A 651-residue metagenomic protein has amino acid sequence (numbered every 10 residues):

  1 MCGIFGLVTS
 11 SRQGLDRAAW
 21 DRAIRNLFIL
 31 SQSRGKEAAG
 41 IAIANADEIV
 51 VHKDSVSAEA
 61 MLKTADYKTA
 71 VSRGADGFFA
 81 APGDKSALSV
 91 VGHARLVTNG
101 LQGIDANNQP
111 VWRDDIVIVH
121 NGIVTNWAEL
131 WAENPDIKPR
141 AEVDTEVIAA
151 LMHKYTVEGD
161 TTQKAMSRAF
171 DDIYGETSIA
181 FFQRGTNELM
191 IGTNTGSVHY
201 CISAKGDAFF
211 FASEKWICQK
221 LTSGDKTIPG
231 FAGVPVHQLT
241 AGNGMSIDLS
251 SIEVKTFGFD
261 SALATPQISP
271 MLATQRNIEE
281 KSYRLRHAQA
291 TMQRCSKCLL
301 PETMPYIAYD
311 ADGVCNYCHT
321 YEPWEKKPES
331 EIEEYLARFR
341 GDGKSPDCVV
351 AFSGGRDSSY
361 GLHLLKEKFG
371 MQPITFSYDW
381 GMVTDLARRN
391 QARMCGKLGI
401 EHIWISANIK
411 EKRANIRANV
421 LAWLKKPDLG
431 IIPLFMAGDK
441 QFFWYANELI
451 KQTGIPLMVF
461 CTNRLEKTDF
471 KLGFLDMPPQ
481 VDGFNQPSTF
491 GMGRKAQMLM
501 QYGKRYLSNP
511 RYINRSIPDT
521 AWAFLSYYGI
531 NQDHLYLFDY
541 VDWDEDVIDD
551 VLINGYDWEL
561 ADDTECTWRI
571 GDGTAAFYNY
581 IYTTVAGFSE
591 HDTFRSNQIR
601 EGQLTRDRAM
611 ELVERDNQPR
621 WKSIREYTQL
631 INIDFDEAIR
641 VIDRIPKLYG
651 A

Functional and structural regions predicted by a protein language model:
M1-M271: Conserved short alpha-helical segments that host acidic/polar catalytic motifs at enzyme active sites
V8-Q13, M152, S167, N187-E188 (+4 more regions): Conserved short loop/turn motifs at secondary-structure junctions
I24, I104, T162, I332 (+3 more regions): Amphipathic coiled-coil/heptad-repeat helices and related helical stalk/stem segments that mediate oligomerization
T98, N126, E188, V198-H199 (+8 more regions): Flexible loop/turn segments at secondary-structure boundaries
D105-N108, M166, L362-L364, Y445-E448: Catalytic micro-motifs at enzyme active sites that drive phosphoryl/nucleotidyl and oxygen chemistry
G242-G244, S261-C348, K368-A651: Nucleotide-activated chemistry modules centered on ATP-dependent adenylation/adenylyltransferase
C348-D357: Short, glycine-rich nucleotide/cofactor-binding loops
S359-G370: Histidine-anchored nucleotide/phosphate-binding helix
